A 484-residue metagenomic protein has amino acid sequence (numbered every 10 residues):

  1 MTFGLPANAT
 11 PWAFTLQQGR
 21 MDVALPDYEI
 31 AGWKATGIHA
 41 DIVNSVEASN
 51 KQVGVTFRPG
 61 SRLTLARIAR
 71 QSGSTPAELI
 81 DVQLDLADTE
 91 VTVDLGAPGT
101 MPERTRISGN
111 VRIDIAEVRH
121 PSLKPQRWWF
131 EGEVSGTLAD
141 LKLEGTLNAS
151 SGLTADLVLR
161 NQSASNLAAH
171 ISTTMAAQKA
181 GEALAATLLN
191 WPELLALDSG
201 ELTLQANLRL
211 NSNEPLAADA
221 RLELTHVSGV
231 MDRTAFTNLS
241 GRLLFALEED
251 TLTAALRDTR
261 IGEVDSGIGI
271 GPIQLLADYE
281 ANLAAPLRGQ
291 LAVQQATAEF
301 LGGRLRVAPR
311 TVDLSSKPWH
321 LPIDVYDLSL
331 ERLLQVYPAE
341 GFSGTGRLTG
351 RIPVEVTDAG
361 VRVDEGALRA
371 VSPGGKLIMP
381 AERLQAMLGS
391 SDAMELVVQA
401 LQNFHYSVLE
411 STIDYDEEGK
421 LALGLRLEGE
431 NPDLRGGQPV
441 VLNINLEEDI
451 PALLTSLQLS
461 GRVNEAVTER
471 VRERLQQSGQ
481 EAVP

Functional and structural regions predicted by a protein language model:
M1-V230, R242-E249, T253-V356, M387-G419 (+1 more regions): Extended amphipathic, helix-rich lipid-handling scaffolds
T225-S228, V371-G375: Short, internal active-site loops enriched in acidic
D232-T234: Short consensus segments that form the blades of beta-propeller domains, in both extracellular/periplasmic
R347-G374: C-terminal structural cap/anchor segments
G375-L384: Outer-membrane beta-barrel and related beta-rich outer-membrane complex signature in Gram-negative bacteria
G429-P432: Long, C-terminal catalytic modules of enzymes
